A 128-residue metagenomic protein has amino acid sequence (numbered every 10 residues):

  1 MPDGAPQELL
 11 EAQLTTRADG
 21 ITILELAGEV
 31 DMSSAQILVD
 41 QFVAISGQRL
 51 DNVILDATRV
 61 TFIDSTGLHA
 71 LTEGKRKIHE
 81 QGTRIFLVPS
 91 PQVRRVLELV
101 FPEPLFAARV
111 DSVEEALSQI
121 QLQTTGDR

Functional and structural regions predicted by a protein language model:
M1-V60, R76-R128: STAS-like cytosolic regulatory interaction modules
I63: Conserved TIR/SEFIR loop-to-helix hotspot centered on a Trp-containing motif with a nearby acidic residue
